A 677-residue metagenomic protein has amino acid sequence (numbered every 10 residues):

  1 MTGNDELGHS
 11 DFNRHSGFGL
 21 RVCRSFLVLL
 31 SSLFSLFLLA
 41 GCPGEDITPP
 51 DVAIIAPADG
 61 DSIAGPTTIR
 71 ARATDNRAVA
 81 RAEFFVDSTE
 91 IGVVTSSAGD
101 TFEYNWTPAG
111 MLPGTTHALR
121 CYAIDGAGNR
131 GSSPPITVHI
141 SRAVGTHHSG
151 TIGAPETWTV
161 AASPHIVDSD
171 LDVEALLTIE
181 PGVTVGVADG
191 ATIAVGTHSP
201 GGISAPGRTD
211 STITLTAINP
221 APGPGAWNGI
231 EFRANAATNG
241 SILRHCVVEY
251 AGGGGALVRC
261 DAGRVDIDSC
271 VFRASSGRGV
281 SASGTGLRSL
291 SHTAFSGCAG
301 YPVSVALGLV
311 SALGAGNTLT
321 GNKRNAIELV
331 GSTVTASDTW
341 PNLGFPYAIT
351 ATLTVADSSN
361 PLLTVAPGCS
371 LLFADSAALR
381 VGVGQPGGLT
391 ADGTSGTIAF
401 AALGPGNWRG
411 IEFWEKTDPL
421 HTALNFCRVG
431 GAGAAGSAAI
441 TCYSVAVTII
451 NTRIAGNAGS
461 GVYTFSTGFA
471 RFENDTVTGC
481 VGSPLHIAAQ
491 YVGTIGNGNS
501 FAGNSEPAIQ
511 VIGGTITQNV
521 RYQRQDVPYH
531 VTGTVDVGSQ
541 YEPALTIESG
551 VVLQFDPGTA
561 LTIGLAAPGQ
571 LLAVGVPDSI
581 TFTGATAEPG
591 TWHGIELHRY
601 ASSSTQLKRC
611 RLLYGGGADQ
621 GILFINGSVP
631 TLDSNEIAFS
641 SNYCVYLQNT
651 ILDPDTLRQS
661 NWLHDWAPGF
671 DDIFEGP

Functional and structural regions predicted by a protein language model:
T2-N13, F18-L20, A71, F84 (+1 more regions): Secretory-pathway ectodomains
G3, S32, T68-I69, D75 (+12 more regions): N-terminal compositionally biased, intrinsically disordered segments and leader/signal-like regions
S16, L27-L36: Low-complexity proline/serine/threonine-rich segments in eukaryotic and viral proteins
L39-G41: C-terminal motif of bacterial Sec signal peptides marking the signal peptidase cleavage site
P43, R142-P677: Beta-strand/loop edge motif enriched in small/polar residues
G44-R142: Long, low-complexity serine/threonine/glycine- and acidic-rich segments characteristic of extracellular
